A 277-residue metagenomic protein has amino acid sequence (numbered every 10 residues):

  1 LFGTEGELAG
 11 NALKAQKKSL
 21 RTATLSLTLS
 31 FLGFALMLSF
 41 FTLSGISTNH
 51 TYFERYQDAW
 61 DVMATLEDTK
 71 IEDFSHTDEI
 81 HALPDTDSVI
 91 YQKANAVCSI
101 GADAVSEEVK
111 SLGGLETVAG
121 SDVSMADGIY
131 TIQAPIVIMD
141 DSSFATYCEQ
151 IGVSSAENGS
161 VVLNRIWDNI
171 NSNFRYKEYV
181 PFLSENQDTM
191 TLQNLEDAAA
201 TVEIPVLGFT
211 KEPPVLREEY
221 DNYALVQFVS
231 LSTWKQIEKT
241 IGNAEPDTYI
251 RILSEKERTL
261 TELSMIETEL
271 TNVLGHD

Functional and structural regions predicted by a protein language model:
L1-L25: Feature of multi-pass inner-membrane transport and sensor proteins that recognizes transmembrane helices together
A12-Q16, L32, I80: Conserved catalytic-core segments centered on acid/base and nucleophilic motifs
K17-G45: Short, strongly hydrophobic transmembrane alpha-helices
T42, I46-D277: Basic-flanked hydrophobic alpha-helices used for secretion and membrane insertion
